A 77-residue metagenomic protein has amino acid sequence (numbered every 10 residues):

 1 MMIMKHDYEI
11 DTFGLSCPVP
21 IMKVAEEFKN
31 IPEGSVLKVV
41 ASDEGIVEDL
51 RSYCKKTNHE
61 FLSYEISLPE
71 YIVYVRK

Functional and structural regions predicted by a protein language model:
M2-I31: An N-terminal amphipathic alpha-helical segment
D7-E9, V36-K38, E70-I72: Intrinsic-disorder/low-complexity, polar/charged segments enriched in Ser/Thr/Lys/Arg/Asp/Glu/Gln
T12, A41, V75-K77: Hydrophobic residues in beta-strands and at strand termini
K23, E27-H59: Amphipathic, hydrophobic secondary-structure cores in small proteins
R51-K77: C-terminal structural segments of small proteins and small subunits
